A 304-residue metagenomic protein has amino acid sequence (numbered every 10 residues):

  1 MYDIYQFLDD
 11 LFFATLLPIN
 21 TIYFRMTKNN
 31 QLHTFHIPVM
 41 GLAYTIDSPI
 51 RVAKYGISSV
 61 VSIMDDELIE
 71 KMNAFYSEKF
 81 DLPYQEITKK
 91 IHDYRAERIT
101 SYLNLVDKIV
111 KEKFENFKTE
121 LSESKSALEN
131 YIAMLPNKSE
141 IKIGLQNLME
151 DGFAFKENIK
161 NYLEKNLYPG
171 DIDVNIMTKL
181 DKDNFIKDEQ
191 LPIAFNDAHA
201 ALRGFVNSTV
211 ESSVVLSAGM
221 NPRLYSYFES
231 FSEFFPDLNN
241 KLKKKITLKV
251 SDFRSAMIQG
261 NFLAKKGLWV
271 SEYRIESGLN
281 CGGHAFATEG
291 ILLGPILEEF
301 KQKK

Functional and structural regions predicted by a protein language model:
D3-Y5, D10, Y23: Intrinsic-disorder-associated, low-complexity terminal segments enriched in Asp/Asn/His/Tyr and depleted of Lys/Arg
F12, Y23-Y225, F231: Long, compositionally biased, glycine/small-hydrophobic-enriched stretches that function as flexible linkers, tethers
L16-I19: N-terminal polybasic/positive-inside topogenic patches
K156, P192-L202, Y227-S232, R254-G260 (+1 more regions): Well-ordered, non-membrane alpha-helical segments in soluble/globular domains
F205-N207, F231-N239, L263-G267: Acidic (Asp/Glu)-rich catalytic clusters
T209-E211, N240-K244: Short, surface-exposed connector motifs at secondary-structure boundaries
S226-F228, A285-F286: Short secondary-structure transition/capping segments
K244-K304: Glycine-rich phosphate/ribose-binding loops and adjacent secondary-structure elements that form binding surfaces
